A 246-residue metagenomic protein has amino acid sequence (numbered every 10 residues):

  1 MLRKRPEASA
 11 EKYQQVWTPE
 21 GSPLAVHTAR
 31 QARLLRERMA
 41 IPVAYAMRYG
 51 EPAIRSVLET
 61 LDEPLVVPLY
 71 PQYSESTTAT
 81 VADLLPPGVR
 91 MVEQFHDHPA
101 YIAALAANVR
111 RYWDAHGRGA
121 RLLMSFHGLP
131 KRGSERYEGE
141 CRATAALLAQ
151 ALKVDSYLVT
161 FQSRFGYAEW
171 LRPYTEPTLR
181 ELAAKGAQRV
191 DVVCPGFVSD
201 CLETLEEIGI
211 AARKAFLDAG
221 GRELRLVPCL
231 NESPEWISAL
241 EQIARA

Functional and structural regions predicted by a protein language model:
M1-A246: Active-site-proximal alpha-helix that buttresses catalytic centers in soluble enzyme cores
